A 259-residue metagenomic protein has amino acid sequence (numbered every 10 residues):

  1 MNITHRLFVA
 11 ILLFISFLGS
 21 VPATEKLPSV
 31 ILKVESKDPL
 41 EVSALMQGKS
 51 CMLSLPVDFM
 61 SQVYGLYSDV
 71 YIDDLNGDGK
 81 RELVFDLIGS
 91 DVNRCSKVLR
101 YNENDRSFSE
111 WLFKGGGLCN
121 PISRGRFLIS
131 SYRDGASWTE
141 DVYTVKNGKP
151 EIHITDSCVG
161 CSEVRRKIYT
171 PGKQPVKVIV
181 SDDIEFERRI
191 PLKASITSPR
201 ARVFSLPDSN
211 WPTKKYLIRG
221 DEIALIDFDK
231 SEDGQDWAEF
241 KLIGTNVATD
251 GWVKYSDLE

Functional and structural regions predicted by a protein language model:
M1-F8: Bacterial N-terminal signal peptides that target proteins for export
V9-F17: Bacterial N-terminal signal peptides
S20-V70: Terminal domain-start segments
S29, D74-L87, R126-S131: Acidic/hydrophobic-patterned starts of short beta strands in beta-sheet-rich repeat architectures
G89, R133-D134, D229: Residue-level signature of beta-propeller blades and closely related beta-rich strand-turn architectures in secreted
D91-V98, S137-V142: Structural motif
S107-P191: Short aromatic loop motif centered on NTY/YTY
V159-S205, K215-R219, I226-G234, G244-N246 (+1 more regions): SH3-family beta-barrel domains
